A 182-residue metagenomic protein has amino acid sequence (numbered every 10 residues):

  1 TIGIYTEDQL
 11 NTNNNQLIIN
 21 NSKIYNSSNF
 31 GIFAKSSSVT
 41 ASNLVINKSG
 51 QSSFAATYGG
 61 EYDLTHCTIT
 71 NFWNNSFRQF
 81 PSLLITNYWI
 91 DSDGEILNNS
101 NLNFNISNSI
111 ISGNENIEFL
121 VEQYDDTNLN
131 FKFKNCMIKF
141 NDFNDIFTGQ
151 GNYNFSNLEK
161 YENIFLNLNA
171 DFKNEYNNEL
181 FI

Functional and structural regions predicted by a protein language model:
T1-N47: Right-handed parallel beta-helix
V39-I182: Predominantly extracellular beta-rich ligand-binding scaffolds that present long acidic/polar faces for carbohydrate
